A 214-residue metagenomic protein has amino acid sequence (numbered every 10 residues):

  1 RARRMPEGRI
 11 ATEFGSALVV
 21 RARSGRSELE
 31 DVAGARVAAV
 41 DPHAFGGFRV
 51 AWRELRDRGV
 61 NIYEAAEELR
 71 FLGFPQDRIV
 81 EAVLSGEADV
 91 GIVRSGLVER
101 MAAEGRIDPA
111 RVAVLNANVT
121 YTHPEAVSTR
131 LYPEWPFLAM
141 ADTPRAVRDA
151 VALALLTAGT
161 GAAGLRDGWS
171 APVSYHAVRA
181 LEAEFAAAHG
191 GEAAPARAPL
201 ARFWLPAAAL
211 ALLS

Functional and structural regions predicted by a protein language model:
R1-T12, A65-E68, A103-R130: Short beta-strand->loop
T12-V80, G96: Bilobed "Venus flytrap"/periplasmic-binding protein-like clamshell domains and structurally analogous long
G15-R26, T122-A146: A bilobed periplasmic-binding-protein/Venus flytrap-type ligand-binding module shared by bacterial periplasmic
A22, D41, G59, E87 (+2 more regions): Sec/Tat-exported extracytoplasmic proteins
V37-A44, L69-R70, L84-A88, L138-M140 (+1 more regions): Second-shell loop/turn segments in exported
A51-D57, L84-S85, D89-T120: A ligand-binding cleft/hinge motif common to bilobed small-molecule-binding domains
L97, S128, Y132-E134, T143-L213: An extracytoplasmic/periplasmic, membrane-proximal ligand-sensing/linker region
